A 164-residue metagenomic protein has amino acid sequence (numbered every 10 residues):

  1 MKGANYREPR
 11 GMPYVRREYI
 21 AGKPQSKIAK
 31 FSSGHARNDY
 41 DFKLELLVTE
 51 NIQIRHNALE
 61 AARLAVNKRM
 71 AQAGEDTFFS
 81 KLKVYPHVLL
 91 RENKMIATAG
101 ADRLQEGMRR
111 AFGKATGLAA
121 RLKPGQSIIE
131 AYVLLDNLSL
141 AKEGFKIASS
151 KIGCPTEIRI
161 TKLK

Functional and structural regions predicted by a protein language model:
M1-K164: Ribosome-associated RNA-binding proteins
